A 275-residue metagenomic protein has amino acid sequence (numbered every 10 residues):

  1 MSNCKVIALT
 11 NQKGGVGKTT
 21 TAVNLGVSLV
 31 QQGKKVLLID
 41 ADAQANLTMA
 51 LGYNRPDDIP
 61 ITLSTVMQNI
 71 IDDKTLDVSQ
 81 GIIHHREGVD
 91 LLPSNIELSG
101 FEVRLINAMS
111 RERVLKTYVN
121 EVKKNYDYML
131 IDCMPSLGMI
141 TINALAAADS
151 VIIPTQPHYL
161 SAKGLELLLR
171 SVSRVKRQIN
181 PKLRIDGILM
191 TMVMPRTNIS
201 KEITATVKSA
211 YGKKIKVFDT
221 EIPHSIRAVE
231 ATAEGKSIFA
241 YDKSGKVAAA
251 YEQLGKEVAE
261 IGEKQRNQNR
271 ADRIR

Functional and structural regions predicted by a protein language model:
M1-R275: P-loop NTP-binding core
